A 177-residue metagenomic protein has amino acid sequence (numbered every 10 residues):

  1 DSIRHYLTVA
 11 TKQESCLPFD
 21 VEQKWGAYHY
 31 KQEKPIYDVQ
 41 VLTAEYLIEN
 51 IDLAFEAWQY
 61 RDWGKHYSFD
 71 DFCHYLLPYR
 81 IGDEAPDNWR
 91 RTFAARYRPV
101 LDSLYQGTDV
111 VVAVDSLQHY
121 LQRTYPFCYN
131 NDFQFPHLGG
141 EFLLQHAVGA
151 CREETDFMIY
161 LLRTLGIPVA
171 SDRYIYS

Functional and structural regions predicted by a protein language model:
D1-R123, T164: N-terminal accessory/pre-domain segments preceding catalytic cores
L104-S177: Active-site neighborhood of thiol-dependent amide/isopeptide-bond enzymes
